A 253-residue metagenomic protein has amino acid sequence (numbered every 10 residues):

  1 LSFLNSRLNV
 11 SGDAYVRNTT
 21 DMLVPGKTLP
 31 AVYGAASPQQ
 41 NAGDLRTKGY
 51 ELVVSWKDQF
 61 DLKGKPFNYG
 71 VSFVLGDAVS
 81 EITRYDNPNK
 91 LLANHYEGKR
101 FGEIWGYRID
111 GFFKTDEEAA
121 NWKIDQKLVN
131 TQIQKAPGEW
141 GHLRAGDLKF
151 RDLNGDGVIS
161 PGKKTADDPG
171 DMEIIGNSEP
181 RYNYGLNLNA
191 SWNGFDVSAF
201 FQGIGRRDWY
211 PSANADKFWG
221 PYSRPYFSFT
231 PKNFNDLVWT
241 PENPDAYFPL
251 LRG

Functional and structural regions predicted by a protein language model:
L1-S2, D13, V53-K57, V74 (+1 more regions): Transmembrane beta-barrel domains of outer membrane proteins
R7-N9, S37, T47-E51, N68 (+1 more regions): Transmembrane beta-barrel architecture of outer-membrane proteins
L8-V10, Y69-V71, L186, W192 (+1 more regions): Transmembrane beta-strands of outer-membrane beta-barrel proteins
S11-D58, R108, D147-F150, G157 (+1 more regions): Outer membrane beta-barrel strand-and-loop segments of large Gram-negative receptors, especially TonB-dependent
A14-T20, D58, L75-E81, W192-G194 (+1 more regions): Transmembrane beta-strands of outer-membrane beta-barrel pores
T19-P25, K63-K65, V79-D86, R206-S212 (+1 more regions): Outer-membrane beta-barrel proteins
G26-A35, D86-Y96, N214-R224: Flexible, surface-exposed loop regions and adjacent strand-edge segments of Gram-negative outer-membrane beta-barrel
Q40, Q59-G176, F218, S228-F248 (+1 more regions): Conserved small-residue
